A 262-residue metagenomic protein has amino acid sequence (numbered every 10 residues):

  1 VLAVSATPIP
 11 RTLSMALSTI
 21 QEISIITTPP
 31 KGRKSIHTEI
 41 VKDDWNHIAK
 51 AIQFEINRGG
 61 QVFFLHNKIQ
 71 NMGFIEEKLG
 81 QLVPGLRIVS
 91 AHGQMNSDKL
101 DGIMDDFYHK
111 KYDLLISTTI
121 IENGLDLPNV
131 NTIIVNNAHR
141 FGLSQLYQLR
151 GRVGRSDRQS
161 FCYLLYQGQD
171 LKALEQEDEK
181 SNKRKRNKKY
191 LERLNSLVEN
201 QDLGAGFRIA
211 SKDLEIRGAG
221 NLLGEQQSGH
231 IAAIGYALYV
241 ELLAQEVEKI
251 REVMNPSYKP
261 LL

Functional and structural regions predicted by a protein language model:
V1-G59: Post-DEXD/H (motif II) to motif III coupling segment of the RecA-like Helicase ATP-binding lobe
W45-F63, N67, N71-F74, K78-L262: C-terminal helicase module of SF1/SF2 nucleic-acid helicases/translocases
